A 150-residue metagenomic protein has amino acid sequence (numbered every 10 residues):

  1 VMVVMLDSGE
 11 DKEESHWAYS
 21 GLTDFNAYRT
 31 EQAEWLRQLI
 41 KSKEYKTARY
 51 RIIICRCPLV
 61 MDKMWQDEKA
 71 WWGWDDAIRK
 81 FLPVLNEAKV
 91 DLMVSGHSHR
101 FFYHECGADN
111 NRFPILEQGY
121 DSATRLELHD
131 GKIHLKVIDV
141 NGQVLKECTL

Functional and structural regions predicted by a protein language model:
M2, E13-N111: His/acidic metal-ligating clusters that form di-metal
F101-L150: Binuclear metal-dependent phosphoesterase catalytic core
